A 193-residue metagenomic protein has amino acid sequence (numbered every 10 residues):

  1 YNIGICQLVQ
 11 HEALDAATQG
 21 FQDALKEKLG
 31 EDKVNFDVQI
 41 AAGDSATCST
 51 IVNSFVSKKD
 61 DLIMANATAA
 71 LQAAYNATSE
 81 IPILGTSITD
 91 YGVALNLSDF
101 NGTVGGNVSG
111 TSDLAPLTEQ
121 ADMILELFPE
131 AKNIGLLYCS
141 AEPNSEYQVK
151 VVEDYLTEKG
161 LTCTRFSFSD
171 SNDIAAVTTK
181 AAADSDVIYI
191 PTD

Functional and structural regions predicted by a protein language model:
Y1-Q22, D37-T47, A141, D193: Extracytoplasmic "Venus flytrap"
I3, F21, S109-L156: An alpha-beta-alpha
V9-E12, G43, A69-Q72, T89-V93 (+4 more regions): Solvent-exposed loop/turn segments at secondary-structure junctions within structured extracellular/periplasmic domains
A13-F21, T47-I51, N66-A70, A74 (+4 more regions): Stable alpha-helical elements in mature extracytoplasmic
E27-C48, N107, E153-S171: Short beta-strand elements in bilobed, periplasmic/extracellular small-molecule ligand-binding domains
V38-D99, D193: Beta-alpha junction/loop-to-helix N-cap segments that form part of ligand/metal-binding clefts
F100-T111: Rossmann-fold dehydrogenase core element
P143-D193: Pocket-lining segment of extracytoplasmic ligand-binding domains
